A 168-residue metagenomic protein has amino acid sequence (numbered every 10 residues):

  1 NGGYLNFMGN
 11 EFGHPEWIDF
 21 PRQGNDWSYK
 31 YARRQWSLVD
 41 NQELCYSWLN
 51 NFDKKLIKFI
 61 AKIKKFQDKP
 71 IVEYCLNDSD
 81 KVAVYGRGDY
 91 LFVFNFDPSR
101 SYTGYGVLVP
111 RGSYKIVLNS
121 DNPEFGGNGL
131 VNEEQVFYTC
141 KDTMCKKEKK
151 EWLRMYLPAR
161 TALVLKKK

Functional and structural regions predicted by a protein language model:
N1-N6, N10-K168: Carbohydrate-interacting/catalytic domains
